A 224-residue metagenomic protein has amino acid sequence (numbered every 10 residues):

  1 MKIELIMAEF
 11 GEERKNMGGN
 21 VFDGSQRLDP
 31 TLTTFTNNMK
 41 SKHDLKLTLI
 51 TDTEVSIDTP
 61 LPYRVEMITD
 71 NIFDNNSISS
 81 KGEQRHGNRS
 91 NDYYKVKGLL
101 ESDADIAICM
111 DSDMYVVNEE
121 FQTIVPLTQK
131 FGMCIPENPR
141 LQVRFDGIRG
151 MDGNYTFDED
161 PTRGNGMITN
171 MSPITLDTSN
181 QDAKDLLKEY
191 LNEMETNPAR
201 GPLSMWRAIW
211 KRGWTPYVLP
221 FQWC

Functional and structural regions predicted by a protein language model:
M1-C224: Glycosyltransferase catalytic domains, chiefly GT-A lineage
